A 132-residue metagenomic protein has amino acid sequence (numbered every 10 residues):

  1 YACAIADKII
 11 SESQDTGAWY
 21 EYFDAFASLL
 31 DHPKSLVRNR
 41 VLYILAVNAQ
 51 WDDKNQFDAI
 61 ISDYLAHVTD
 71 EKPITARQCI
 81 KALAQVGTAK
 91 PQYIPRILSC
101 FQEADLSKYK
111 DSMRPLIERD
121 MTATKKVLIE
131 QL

Functional and structural regions predicted by a protein language model:
Y1-L132: Alpha-helical scaffold domains
